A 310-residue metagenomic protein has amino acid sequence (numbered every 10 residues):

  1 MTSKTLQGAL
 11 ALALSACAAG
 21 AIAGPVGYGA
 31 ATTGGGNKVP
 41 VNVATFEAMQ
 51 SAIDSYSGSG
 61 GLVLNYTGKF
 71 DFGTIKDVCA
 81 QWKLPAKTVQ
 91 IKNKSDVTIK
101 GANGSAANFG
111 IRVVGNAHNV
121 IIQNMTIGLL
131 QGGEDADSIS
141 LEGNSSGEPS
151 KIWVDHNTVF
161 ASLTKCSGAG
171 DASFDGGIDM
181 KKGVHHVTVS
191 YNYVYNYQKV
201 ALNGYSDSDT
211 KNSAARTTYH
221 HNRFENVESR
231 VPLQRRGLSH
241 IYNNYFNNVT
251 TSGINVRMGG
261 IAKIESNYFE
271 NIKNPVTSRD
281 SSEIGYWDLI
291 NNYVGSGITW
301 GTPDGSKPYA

Functional and structural regions predicted by a protein language model:
T2-N65, K69-P85, T299-A310: Extracellular "leader-to-stem" segments immediately downstream of a signal peptide or signal-anchor in secreted/lumenal
G24-V26, V39, K263-A310: Long, ordered, amphipathic alpha-helical scaffolds
T33-N37, S57-G58, Q90-K92, S146-G147 (+2 more regions): Extracellular/periplasmic catalytic domains that process cell-envelope and extracellular macromolecules
Q50-G60, G73-T98, A106-Q123, L129-E148: Extracellular beta-strand-rich solenoid/capping regions of secreted or surface-exposed proteins that bind or remodel
Y66-K76, L130, L141-G143, V159-C166 (+1 more regions): Short regulatory "switch" loops immediately downstream of catalytic or recognition motifs within protein catalytic
C79-K87, A107-R112, G133-S145, S167-K181 (+5 more regions): Extracellular beta-strand/beta-solenoid scaffold signature
S95-A102, H118-L129, E148-K165, G176-G177 (+5 more regions): Right-handed parallel beta-helix
